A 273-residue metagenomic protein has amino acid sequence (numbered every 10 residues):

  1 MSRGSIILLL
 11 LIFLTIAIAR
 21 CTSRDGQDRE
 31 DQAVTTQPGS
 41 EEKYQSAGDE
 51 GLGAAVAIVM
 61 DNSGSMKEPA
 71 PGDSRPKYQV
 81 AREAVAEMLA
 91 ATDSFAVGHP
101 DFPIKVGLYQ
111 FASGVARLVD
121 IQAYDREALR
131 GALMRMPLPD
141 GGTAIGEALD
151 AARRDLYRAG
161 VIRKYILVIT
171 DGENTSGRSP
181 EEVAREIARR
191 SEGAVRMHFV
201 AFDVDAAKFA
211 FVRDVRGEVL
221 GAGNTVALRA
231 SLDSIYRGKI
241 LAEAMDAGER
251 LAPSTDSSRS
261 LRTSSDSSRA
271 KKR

Functional and structural regions predicted by a protein language model:
M1-R24: Sec-dependent N-terminal signal peptides
C21-P71, S113, A123, D150: Acidic, polar low-complexity linker/tail segments
Q45-S46, M66-Q79, V115-D120, L133-G142 (+3 more regions): Second-shell loop/turn segments in exported
M60-S63, A81, L108-F111, A152 (+3 more regions): DG-centered beta-turn motif at the end of beta-strands
P69, F95-R135, I145, D155-A159 (+2 more regions): Short beta-strand-loop
K77-V97: An active-site-proximal "capping" alpha-helix that borders the catalytic cofactor pocket
M136-G142, G172-S234: VWA/integrin I-like adhesion module and closely mimicked acidic/polar interface patches used
K208-R273: C-terminal helix of von Willebrand factor
